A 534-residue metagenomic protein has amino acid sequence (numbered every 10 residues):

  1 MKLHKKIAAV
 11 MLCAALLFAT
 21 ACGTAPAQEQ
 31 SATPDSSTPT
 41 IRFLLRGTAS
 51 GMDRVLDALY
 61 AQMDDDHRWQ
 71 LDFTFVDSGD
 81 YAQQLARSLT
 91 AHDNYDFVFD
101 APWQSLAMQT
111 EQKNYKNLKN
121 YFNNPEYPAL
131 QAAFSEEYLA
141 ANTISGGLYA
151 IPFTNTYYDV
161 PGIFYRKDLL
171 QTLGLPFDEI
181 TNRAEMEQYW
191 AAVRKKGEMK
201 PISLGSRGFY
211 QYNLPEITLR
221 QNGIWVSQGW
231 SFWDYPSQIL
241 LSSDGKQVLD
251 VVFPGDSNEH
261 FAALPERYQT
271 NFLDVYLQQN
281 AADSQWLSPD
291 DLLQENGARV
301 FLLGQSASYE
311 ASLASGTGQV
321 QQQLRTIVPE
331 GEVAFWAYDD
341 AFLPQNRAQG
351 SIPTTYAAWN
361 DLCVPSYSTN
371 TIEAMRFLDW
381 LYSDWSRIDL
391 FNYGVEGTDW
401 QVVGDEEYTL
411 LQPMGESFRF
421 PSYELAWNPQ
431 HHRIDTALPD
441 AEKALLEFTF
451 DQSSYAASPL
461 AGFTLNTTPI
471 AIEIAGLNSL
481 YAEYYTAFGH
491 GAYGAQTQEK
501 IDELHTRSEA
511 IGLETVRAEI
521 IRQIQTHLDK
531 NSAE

Functional and structural regions predicted by a protein language model:
K2-L3, L12, L16-E534: Extracytoplasmic/secretory soluble proteins
